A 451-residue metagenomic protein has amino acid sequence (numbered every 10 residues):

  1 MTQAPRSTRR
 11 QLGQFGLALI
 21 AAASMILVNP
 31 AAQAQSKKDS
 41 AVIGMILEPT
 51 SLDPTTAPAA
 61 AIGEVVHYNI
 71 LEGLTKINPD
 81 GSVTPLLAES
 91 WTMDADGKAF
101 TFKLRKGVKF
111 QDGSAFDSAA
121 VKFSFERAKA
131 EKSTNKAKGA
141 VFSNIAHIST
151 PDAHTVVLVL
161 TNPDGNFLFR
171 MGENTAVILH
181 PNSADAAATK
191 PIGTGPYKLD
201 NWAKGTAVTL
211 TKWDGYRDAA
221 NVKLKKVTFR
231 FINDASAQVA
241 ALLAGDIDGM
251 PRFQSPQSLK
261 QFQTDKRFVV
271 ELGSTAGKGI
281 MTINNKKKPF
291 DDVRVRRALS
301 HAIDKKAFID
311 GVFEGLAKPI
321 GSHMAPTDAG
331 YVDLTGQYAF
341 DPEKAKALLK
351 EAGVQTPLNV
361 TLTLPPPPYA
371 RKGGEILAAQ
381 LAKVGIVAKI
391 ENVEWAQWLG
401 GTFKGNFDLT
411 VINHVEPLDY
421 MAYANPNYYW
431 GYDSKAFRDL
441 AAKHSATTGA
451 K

Functional and structural regions predicted by a protein language model:
S36, K103, A137-H180: Surface-exposed binding/hinge segments that line and control ligand-binding clefts or catalytic entry sites
G44-A95, E126, I192-T194: N-terminal lobe/hinge region of extracytoplasmic solute-binding protein
S82, D164, F169-V222, K226 (+3 more regions): Gly/Pro-rich hinge or "lid" segments in bacterial periplasmic/extracellular proteins
E89-T134, P151, V157, A241 (+1 more regions): Aromatic- and charge-enriched surface segment that lines or borders ligand/interaction sites
D185, G215-K260, A378, V387-K389: Ligand-site clamp/hinge motif
K286-D328, K372-G373: Periplasmic-binding protein-like
E314, K318-E351, P367-K372: Structural transition elements
V387-W398, M421-K451: Extracytoplasmic/peripheral linker and loop segments enriched in polar/acidic and small residues with frequent Thr/Pro
